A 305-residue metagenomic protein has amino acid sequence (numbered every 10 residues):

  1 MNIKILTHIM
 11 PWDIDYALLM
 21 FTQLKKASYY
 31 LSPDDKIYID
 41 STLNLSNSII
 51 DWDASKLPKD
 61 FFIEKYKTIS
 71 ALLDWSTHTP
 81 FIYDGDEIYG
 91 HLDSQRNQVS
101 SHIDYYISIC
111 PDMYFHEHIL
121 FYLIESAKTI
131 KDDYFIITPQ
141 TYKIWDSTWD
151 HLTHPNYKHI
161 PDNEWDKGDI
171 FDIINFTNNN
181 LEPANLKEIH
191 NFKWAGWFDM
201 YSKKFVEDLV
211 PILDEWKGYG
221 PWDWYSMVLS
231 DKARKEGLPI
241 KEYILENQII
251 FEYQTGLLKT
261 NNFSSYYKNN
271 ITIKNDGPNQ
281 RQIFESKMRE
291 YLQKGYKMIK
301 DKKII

Functional and structural regions predicted by a protein language model:
N2-L6: Cell-envelope/extracellular polymer assembly enzymes that use nucleotide-activated donors
D13-S28: Short, well-formed alpha-helical segments that are part of the catalytic scaffolds of diverse glycosyltransferases
I37-L45: A short beta-strand-loop structural module common to alpha/beta enzyme folds
N44-I103: Active-site-proximal specificity loops/subdomain of glycosyltransferases
G85-D93, M113, L120, W194-F198 (+2 more regions): Conserved glycosyltransferase catalytic-site signature
I103-Y114: Short beta-strand-to-loop acidic/aromatic patch adjacent to the donor-nucleotide binding site
H116-H118, Y122-L213: Conserved catalytic core of nucleotide-sugar-dependent glycosyltransferases
E215-I305: C-terminal catalytic/acceptor-binding lobe
